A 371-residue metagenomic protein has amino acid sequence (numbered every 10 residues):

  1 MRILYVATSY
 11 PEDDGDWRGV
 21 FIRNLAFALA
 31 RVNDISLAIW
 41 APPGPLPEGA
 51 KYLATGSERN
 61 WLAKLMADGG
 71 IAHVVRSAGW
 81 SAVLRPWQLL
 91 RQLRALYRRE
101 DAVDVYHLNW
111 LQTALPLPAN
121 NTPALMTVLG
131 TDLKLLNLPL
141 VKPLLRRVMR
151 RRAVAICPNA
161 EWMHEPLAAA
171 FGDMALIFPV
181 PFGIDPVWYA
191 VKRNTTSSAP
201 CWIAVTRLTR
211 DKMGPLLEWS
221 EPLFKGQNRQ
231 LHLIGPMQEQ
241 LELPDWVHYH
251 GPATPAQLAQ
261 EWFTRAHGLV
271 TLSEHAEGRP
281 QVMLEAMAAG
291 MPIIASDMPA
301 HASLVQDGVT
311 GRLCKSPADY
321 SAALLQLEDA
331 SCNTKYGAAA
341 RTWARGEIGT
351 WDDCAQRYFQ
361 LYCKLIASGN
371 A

Functional and structural regions predicted by a protein language model:
M1-K51, E221-K225: N-terminal subdomain of nucleotide-sugar transferases
L4, C157, N194-K212, E218-E221 (+1 more regions): Conserved donor-binding/catalytic core segment of Leloir-type glycosyltransferases
M126-L129, R150-A190: Donor nucleotide-sugar binding/catalytic pocket of nucleotide-sugar-dependent glycosyltransferases
L136-P139, A168, G183-A199, E242: Acidic anion/phosphate-binding donor-loop and adjacent secondary structure in glycosyltransferase catalytic cores
P252, D307-A318, Q326-S331: Conserved acidic donor-binding segment of nucleotide-sugar-dependent glycosyltransferases
T264-G278, M291: Acidic donor-binding loop of glycosyltransferase active sites
M283, P292-A295: Short hydrophobic beta-strand element within catalytic cores of glycosyltransferases and related nucleotide-activated
A318, C332-I366: A charged, aromatic-enriched C-terminal amphipathic alpha-helix characteristic of glycosyltransferases across folds
